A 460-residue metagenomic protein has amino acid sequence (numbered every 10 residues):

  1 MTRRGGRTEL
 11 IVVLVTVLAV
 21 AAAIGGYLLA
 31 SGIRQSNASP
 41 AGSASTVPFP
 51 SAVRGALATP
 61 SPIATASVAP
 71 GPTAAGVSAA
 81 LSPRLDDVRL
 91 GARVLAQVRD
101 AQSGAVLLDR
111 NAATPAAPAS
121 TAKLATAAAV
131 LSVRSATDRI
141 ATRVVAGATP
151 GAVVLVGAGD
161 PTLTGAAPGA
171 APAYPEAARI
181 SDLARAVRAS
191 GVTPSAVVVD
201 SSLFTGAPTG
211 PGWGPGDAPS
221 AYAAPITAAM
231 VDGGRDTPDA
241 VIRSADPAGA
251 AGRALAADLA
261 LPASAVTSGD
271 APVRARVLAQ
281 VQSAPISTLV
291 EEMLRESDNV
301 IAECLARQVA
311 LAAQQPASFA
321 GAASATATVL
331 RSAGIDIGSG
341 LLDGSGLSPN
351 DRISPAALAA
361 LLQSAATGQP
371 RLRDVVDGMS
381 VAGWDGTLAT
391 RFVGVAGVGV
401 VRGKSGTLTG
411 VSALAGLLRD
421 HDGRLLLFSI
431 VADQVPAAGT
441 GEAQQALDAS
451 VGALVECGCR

Functional and structural regions predicted by a protein language model:
T2-P40: Hydrophobic single-pass membrane-targeting/anchoring helices
T46-P115, D182-T193: Beta-lactamase-like hydrolase cores
L95-R99, L107-D109, T126, R143-V145 (+5 more regions): Soluble periplasmic/extracytoplasmic beta-strand elements of cell-envelope proteins
G104, P118-A136, A229, A254-L255 (+2 more regions): Active-site SXXK
L107-D109, L311-R460: Small-residue-rich helix-loop
S132-T149, A263-G269, L372-V376: Short, well-structured active-site flanking segments
T142-P219, P225-A251, I286-A325: Active-site-adjacent helix/loop patches that line small-molecule binding or acyl-intermediate pockets
P225, V231-R373: A small/polar active-site loop signature that marks catalytic segments
